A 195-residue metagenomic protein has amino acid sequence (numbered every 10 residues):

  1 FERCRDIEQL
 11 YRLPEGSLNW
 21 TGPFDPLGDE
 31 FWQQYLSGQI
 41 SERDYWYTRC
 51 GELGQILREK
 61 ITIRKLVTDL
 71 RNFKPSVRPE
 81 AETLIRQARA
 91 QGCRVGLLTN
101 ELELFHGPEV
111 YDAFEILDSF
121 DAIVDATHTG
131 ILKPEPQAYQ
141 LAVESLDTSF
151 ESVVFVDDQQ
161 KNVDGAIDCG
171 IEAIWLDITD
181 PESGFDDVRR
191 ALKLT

Functional and structural regions predicted by a protein language model:
F1-L27, D168-C169, D180-D186: Active-site neighborhood of HAD-like aspartate-dependent phosphohydrolases
E2-R5, D29-Q33, T68, T83: Positions in alpha-helical segments
E2-R5, P79, T83, P108 (+1 more regions): Generic recognition of short, well-ordered alpha-helical segments
C4-E8, F24, Y45-C50, V67-R71 (+1 more regions): Hydrophobic alpha-helical core bundles mediating ligand binding, dimerization, or RNAP-core interactions
Q9-F24, G54-T68, F150, L194-T195: Short, surface-exposed acidic
W32-L66: A metal-dependent, Asp-based hydrolase signature
I56-G96, P136: Short, acidic loop-to-helix structural element flanking the phosphoryl-transfer center in phosphate-processing enzymes
R86, L98, L102-T195: Asp-based, Mg2+/Mn2+-dependent phosphohydrolase catalytic module
